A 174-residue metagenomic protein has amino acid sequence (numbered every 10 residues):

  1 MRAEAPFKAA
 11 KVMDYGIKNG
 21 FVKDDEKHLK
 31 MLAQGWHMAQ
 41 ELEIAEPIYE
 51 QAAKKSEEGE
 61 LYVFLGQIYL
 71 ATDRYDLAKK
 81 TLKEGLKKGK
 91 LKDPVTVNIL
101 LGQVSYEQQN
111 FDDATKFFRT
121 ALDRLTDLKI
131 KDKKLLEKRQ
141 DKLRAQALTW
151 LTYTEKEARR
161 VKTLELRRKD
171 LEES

Functional and structural regions predicted by a protein language model:
A5, K23-K30, K55-F64, K92-N98 (+1 more regions): Generic helix N-cap/helix-start motif at coil->alpha-helix transitions
D14-K23, Y49-E58, E84-K92, L122-D127 (+1 more regions): Solenoid-like repeat scaffolds
K54, F111-I130, T149-K156: TPR/TPR-like (Sel1-like) alpha-helical repeat modules
I130-S174: Terminal, low-structured helical/coil segments at or just beyond the last alpha-helical repeat
